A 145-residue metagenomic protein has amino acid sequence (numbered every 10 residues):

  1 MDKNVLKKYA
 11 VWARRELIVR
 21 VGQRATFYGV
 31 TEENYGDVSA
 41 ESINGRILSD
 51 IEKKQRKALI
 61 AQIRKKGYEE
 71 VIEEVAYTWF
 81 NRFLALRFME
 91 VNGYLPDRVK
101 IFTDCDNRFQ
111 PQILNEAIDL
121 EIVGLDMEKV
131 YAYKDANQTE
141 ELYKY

Functional and structural regions predicted by a protein language model:
M1-Y145: Charged, often flexible domain-edge or linker segments that flank or initiate folded functional domains
